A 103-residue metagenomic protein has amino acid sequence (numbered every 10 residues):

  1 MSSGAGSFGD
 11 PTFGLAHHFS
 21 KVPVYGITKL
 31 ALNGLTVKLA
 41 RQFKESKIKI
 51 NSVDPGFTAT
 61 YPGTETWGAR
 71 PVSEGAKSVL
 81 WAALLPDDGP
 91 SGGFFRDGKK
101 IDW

Functional and structural regions predicted by a protein language model:
M1-K44, T64: Catalytic loop of short-chain dehydrogenase/reductase
M1-S3, K49-D54: Structural signature of the Rossmann-like NAD(P)-dependent dehydrogenase/reductase core
L30, E45, S52-P55, T60 (+1 more regions): C-terminal helical subdomain
